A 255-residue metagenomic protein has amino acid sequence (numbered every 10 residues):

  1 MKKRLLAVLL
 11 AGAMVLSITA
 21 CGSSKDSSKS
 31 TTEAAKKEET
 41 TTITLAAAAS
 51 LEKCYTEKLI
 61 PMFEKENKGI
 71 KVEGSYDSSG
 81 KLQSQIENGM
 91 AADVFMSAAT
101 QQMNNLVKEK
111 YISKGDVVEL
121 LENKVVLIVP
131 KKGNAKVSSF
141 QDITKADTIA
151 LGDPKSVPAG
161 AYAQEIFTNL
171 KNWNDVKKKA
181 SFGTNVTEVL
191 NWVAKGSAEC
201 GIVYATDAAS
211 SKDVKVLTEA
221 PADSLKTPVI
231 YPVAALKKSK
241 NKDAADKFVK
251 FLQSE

Functional and structural regions predicted by a protein language model:
M1-S24: Sec-dependent N-terminal signal peptides of Gram-positive bacterial secreted proteins and lipoproteins
C21-K65, G80, E87, A99-T100 (+3 more regions): Exported/periplasmic ABC-transporter solute-binding proteins
N67-E73: A generic structural motif
G69, A91-A92, A198: Short, high-confidence coil segments that cap the C-terminus of an alpha-helix and link into the following beta-strand
G74-Q83, A92-L106: Ligand-binding clamshell of periplasmic/extracellular solute-binding protein-like
M90-A91, K114: Short glycine-enriched, charge-decorated loop/helix-capping segments at active-site entrances that position
S113-D116, P221: Short, P/G- and charge-enriched loop/turn segments at secondary-structure junctions
D116-V125: Short, glycine-/small- and polar/acidic-enriched structural segments that line small-molecule recognition paths
